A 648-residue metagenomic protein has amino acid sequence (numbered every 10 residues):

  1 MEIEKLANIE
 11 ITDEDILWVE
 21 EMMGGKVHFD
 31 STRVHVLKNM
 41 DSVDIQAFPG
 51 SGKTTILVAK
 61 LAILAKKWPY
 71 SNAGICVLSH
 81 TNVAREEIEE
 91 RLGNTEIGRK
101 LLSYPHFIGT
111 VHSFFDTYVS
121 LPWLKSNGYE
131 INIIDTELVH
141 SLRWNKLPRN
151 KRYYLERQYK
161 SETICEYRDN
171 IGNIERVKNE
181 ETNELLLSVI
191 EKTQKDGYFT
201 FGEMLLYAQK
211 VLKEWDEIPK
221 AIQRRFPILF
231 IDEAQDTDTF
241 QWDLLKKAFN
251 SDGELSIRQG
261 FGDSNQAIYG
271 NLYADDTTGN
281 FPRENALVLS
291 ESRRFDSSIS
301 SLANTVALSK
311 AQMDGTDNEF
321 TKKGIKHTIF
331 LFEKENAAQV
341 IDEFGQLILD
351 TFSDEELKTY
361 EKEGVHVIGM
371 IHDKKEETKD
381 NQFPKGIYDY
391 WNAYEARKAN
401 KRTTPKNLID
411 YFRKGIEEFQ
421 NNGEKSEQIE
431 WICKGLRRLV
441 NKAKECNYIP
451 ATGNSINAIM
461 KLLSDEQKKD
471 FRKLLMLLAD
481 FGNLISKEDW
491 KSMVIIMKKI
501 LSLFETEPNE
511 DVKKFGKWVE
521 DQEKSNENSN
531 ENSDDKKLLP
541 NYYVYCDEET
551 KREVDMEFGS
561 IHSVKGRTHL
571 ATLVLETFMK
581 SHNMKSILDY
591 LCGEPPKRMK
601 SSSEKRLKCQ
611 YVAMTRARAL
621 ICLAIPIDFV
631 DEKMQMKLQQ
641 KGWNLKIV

Functional and structural regions predicted by a protein language model:
M1-V648: The feature marks helicase ATPase cores and/or their adjacent C-terminal helical subdomains in SF1/SF2/AAA+ helicases
